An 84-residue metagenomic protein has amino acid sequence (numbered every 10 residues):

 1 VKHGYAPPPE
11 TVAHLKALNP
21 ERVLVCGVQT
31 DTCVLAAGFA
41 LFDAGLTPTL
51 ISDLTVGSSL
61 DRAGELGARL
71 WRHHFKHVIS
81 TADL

Functional and structural regions predicted by a protein language model:
V1-L84: Active-site-adjacent betaalpha module
